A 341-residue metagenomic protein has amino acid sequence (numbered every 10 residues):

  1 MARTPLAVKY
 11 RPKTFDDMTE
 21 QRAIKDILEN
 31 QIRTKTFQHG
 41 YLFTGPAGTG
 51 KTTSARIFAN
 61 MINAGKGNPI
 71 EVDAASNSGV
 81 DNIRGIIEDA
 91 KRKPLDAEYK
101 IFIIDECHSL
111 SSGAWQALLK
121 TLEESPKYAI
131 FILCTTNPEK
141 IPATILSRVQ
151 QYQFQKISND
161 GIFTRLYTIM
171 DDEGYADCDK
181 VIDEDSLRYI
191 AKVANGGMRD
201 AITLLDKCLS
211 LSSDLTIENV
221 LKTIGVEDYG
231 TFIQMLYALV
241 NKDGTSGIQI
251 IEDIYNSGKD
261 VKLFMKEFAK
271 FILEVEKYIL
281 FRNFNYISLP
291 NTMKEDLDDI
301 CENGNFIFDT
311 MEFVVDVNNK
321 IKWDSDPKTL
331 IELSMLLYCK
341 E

Functional and structural regions predicted by a protein language model:
M1-F163, Y167-D171, E184, E252-D253: P-loop/Walker A NTP-binding region and its immediately flanking N-terminal helices in P-loop NTPase folds
T49, A55, N82, C134 (+2 more regions): Extended, largely alpha-helical regulatory/partner-binding modules appended to the mid-to-C-terminal parts
